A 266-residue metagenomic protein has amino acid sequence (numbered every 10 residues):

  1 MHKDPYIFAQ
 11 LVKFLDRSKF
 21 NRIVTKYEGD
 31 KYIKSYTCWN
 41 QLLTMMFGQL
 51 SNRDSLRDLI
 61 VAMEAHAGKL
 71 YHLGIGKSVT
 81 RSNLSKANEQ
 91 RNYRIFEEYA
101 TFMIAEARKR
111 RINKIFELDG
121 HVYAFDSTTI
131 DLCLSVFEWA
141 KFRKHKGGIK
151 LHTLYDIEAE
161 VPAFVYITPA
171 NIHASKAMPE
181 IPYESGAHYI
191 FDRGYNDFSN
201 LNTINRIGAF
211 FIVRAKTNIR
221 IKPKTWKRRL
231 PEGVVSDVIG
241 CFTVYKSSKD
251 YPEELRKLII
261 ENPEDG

Functional and structural regions predicted by a protein language model:
M1-D58, R91, E98, F102 (+3 more regions): Single, function-defining residue in the core of a domain
C38, A62, G74-R81, F102-A105 (+1 more regions): Residue-level signal for alpha-helical context at structural boundaries
S55-L73: DNA-recognition alpha helix
H72-L73, R111-I112, W139-F142, N200: Catalytic micro-motifs at enzyme active sites that drive phosphoryl/nucleotidyl and oxygen chemistry
L73-Y93: Major-groove recognition helix of helix-turn-helix-like DNA-binding domains
R81-K86, A107-R110, K227: Short alpha-helical linear motifs
A105-I112, A174-S175: A short, well-structured juxtamembrane/interface segment
